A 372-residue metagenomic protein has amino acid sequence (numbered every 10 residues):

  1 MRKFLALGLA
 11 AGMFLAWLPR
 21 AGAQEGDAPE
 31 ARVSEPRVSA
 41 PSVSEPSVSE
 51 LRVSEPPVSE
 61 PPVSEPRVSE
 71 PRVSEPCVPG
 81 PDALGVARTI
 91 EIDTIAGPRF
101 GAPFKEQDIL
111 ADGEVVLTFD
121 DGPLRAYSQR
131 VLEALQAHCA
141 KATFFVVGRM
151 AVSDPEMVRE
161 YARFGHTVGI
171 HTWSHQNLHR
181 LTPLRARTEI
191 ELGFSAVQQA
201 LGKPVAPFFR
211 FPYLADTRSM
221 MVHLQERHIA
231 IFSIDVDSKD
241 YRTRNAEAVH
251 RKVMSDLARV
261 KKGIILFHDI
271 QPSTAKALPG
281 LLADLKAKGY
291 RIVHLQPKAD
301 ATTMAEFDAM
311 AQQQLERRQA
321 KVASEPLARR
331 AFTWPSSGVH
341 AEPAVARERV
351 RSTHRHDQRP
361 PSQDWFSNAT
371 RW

Functional and structural regions predicted by a protein language model:
R2-G8, G12-V38, V53, V58-E60 (+5 more regions): N-terminal pre-catalytic segment of deacetylase/amide-hydrolase enzymes
A83-H179, R185, E189-A196, V205-A206 (+1 more regions): Active-site beta->alpha N-cap acidic-glycine motif
T94, Y127, Q176-L201, A215-K261 (+1 more regions): Alpha-helical scaffold elements lining the catalytic groove of polysaccharide deacetylases
F119-G122, F145-R149, T172-W173, R210-L214 (+3 more regions): Active-site-proximal beta-strand/loop segments in catalytic clefts of secreted hydrolases
D120, L135, V168, F209-P212 (+3 more regions): Divalent metal-coordination and catalytic microenvironments
K141, T167, A230, D237 (+1 more regions): Residue-level detector of anion-binding/catalytic polar loops
V158-Y161, L184-A186, E247-H250, F307-A311: Short low-complexity, flexible loop/linker segments enriched in glycine and/or proline with clustered acidic
A258-Q296: Catalytic grooves of carbohydrate-active enzymes
